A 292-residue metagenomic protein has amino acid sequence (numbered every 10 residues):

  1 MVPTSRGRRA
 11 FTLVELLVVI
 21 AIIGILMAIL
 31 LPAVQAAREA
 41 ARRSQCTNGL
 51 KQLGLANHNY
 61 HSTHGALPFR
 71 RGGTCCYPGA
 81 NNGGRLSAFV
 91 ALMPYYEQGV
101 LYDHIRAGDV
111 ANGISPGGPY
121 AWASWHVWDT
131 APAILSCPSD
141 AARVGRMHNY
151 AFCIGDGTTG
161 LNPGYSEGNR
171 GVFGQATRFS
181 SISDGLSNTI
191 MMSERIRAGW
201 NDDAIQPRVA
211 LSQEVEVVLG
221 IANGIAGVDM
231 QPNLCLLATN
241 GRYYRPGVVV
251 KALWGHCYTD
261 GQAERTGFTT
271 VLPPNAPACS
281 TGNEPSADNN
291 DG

Functional and structural regions predicted by a protein language model:
M1-L13, T74-C75: N-terminal leader/signal peptides at the extreme start of proteins
G7-R42, Q52: N-terminal single-pass transmembrane signal-anchor helix
A36-G292: Internal low-complexity, small-residue/proline-rich segments
